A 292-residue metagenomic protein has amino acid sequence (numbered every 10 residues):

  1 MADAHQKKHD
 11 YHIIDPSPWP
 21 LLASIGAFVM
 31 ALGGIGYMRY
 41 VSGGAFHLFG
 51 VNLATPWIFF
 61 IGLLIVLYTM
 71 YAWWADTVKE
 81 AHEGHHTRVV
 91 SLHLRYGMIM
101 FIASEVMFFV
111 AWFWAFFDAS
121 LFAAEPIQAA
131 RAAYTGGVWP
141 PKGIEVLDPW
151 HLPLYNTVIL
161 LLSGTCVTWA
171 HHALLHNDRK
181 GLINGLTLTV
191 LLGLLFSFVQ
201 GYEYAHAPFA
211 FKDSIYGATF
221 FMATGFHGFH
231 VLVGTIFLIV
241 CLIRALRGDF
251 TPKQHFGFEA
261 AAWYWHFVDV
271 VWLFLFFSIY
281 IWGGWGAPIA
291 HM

Functional and structural regions predicted by a protein language model:
M1-M292: ...captures the hydrophobic TM-helix bundle architecture rather than a specific catalytic motif, and can also fire on
